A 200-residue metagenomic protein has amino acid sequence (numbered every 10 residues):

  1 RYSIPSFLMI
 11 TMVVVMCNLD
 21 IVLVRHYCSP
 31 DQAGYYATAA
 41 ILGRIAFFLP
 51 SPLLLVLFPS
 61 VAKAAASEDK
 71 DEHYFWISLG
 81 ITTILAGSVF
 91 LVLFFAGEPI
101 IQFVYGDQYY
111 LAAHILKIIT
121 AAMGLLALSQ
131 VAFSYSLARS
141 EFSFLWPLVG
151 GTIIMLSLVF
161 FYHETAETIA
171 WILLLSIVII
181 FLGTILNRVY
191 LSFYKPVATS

Functional and structural regions predicted by a protein language model:
R1-C17, A65-K70, L191-S200: Interhelical loop/hinge segments that connect adjacent transmembrane helices in multipass membrane
P5, D20-I21, G34-P50: Alpha-helical transmembrane segments of polytopic membrane transporters and translocases
P30-Q32, W76, F94-G124: Interfacial segments at transmembrane-helix termini and the short loops linking adjacent helices
G43-E68, A138: Helix-loop junctions and terminal segments of transmembrane helices in multi-pass membrane transport/translocation
P50, W76-D107, S157, F161: Alpha-helical transmembrane segments of multi-pass membrane transport and lipid-handling proteins
L53-L55, S134, F160-E164, A170-S200: C-terminal transmembrane helix end/exit motif
K63, A121-P147: Membrane-interface junctions at transmembrane-helix termini in multi-pass inner-membrane proteins
E72-L79, I115-L116, Y135-L158: Alpha-helical transmembrane segments of multi-pass membrane transporters/permeases
